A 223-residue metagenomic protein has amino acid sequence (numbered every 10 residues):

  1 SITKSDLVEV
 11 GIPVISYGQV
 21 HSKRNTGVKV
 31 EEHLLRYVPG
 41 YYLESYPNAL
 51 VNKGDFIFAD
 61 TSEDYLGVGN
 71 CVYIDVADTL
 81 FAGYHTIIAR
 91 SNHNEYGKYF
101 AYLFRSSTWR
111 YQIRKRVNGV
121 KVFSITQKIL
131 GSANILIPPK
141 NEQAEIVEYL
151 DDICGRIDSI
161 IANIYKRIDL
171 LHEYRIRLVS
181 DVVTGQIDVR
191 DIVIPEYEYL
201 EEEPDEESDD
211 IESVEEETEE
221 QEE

Functional and structural regions predicted by a protein language model:
S1-I2, E44-S45, G119, R156 (+1 more regions): Short, solvent-exposed loop/turn positions at domain surfaces that link secondary-structure elements or cap domain
S1-S5, E9-V10, S132, L136-K140 (+2 more regions): Non-catalytic DNA-recognition/assembly elements of restriction-modification systems
S1-V28, P39-Y46, T61, V214-E219: Low-complexity, Lys/Gly-biased intrinsically disordered segments
S16-Y17, Y42, Y46-R105, S124-T126: A short beta-sheet element
V20, L130, V183: Hydrophobic pocket-lining residues within nucleotide cofactor-binding pockets
T79-T86, V117-E145: A short glycine-rich beta-alpha junction/loop motif
W109-Q112: Periplasmic-binding protein-like
I137-E223: Amphipathic alpha-helical coiled-coil/heptad-repeat segments
